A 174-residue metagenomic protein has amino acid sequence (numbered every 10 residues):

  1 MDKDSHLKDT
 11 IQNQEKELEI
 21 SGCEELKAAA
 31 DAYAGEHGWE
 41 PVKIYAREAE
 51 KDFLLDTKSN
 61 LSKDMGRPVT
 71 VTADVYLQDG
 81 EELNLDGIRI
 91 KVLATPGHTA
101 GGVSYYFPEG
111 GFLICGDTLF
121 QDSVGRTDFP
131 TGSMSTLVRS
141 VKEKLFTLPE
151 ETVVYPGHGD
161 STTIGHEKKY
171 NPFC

Functional and structural regions predicted by a protein language model:
M1-C23, A34: N-terminal low-complexity segments that are often proline-rich with Ser/Thr-Pro
K3, S21, A34-H37, E109 (+2 more regions): Feature targets compositionally biased, intrinsically disordered low-complexity regions with long contiguous runs
L7, E81-G87: Short acidic-hydrophobic surface loop/beta-edge motif
Q12, N60-R67, R89-C174: Metallo-beta-lactamase
E19-L83, K169, F173: Active-site HxH/HxHxD metal-binding segment of metal-dependent hydrolases
W39, L85-G87, P149: Short, well-ordered coil/turn elements that cap or connect secondary structure elements
